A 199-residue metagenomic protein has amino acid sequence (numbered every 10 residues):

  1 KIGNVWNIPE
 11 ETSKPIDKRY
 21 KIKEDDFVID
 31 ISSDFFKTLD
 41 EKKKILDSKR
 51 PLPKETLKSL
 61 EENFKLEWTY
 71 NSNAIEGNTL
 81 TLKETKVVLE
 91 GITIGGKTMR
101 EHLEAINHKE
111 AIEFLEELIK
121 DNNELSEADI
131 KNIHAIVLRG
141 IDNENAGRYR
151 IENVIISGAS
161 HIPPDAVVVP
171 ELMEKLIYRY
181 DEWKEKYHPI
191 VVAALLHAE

Functional and structural regions predicted by a protein language model:
K1-E199: FIC/Doc superfamily catalytic core
